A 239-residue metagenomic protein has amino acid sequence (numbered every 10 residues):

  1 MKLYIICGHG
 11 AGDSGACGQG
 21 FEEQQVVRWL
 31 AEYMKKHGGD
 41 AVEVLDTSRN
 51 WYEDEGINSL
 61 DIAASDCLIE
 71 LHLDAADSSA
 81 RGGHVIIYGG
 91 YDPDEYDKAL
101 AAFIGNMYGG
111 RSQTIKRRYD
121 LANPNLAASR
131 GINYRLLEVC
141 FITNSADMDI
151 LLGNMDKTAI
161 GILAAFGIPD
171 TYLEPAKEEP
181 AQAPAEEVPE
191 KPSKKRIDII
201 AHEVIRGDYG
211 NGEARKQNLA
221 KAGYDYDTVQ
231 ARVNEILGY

Functional and structural regions predicted by a protein language model:
M1-E95: Catalytic-core regions of hydrolytic enzymes
Y4-G10, S59-A63, C67-A80, K116-E178: Active-site-adjacent mobile loop/cap segments within catalytic or ligand-binding domains
Q25-H37, D92-G110, D147-E179: Long, well-ordered alpha-helical scaffolding segments within enzyme catalytic domains, especially pronounced
P175-S193: Acidic, proline-/serine-/threonine-rich low-complexity intrinsically disordered repeat tracts
P189-R206, G238-Y239: Disulfide-bonded cysteine-rich modules in secreted/extracellular proteins, activating on the conserved Cys frameworks
I205-K216, Y224-Y226: Extracytoplasmic Gram-positive cell-surface binding/anchoring modules and repeats
A222-Y239: Repeat-associated, polar segments at repeat-unit boundaries in modular proteins
